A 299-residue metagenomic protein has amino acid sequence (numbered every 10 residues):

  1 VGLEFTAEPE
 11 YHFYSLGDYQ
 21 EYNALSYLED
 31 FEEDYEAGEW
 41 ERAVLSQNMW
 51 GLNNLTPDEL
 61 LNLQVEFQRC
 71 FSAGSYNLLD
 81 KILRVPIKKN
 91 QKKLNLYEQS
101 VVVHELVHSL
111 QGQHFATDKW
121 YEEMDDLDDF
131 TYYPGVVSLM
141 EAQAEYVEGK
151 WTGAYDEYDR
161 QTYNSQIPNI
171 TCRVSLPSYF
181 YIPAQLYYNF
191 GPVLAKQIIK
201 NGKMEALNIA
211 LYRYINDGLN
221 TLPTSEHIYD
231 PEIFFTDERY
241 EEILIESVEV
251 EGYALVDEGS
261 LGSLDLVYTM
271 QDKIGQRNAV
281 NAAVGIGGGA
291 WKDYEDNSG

Functional and structural regions predicted by a protein language model:
V1-E4, P86, S109-Q113, V147-A154 (+2 more regions): Structured segments of extracytoplasmic/periplasmic soluble domains in secreted or envelope-associated proteins
G2-S15, W120-Y121, Y155-Y163, M204-I215: Surface-exposed patches in mature extracellular/periplasmic domains of secreted proteins
A7-D30, E123-T131, S165-T171: Acidic helix-start/capping segments at beta-turn-to-alpha-helix junctions
Y19-L83, K93: Catalytic zinc-binding patch centered on the HExxH motif and its immediate surroundings that defines zinc-dependent
R69, L83-V103, Y132-G135: Short pre-active-site segment immediately N-terminal to the catalytic Zn-binding motif
V101, E105-Q113, A142: Catalytic glutamate of the conserved HExxH
H114-N169: Post-HExxH zinc-binding segment in Zn-dependent metallohydrolases
S175-S298: Pan-zinc metallopeptidase signature
